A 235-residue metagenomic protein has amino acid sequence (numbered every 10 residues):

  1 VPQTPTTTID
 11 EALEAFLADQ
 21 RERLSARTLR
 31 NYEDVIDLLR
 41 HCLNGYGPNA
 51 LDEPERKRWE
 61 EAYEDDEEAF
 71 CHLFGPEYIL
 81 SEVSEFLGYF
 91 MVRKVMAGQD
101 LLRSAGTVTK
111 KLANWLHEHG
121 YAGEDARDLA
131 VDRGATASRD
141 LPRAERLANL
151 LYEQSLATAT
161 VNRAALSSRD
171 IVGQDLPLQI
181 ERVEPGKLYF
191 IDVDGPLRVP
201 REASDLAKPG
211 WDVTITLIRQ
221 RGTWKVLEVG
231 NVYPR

Functional and structural regions predicted by a protein language model:
V1-Q20: Generic N-terminal leader/targeting and pre-domain segments
S25-H117: Non-catalytic DNA-binding core/recognition domains of DNA-processing enzymes
L51-E60, E118-N149: Short, charged hinge/linker segments at domain and secondary-structure junctions
N114, D205-N231: Flexible glycine-rich surface loops and low-complexity tracts that mediate binding to linear polymers
L151-P185: Structural detector for short beta-strands of small beta-barrel domains
D192-P209: Beta-strand/loop nucleic-acid-binding surfaces
